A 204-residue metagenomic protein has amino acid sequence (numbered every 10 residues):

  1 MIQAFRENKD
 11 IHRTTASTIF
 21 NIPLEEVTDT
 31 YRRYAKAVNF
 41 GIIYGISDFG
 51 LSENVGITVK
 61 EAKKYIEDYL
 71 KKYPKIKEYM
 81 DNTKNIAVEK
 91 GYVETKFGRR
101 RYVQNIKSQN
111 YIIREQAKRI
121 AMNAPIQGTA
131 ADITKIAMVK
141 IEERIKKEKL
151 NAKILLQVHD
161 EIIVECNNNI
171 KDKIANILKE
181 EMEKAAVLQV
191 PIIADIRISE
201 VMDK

Functional and structural regions predicted by a protein language model:
M1-K204: Conserved catalytic core of nucleotide polymerization and phosphodiester-bond processing enzymes
